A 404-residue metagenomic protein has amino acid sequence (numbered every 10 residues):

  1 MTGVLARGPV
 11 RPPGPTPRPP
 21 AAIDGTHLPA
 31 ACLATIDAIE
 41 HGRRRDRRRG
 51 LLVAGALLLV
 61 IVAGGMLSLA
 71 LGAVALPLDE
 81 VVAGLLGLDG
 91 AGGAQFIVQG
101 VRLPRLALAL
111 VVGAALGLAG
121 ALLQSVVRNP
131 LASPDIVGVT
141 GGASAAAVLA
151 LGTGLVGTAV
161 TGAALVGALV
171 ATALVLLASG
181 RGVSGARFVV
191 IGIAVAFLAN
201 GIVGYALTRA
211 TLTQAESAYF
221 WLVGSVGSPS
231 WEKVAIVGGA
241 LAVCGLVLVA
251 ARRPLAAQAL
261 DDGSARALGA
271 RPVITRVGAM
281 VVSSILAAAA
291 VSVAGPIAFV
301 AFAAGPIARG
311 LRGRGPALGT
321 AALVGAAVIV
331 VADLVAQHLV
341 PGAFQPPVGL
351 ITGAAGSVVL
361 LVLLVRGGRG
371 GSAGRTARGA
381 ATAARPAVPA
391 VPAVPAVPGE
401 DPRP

Functional and structural regions predicted by a protein language model:
T2-P404: Alpha-helical transmembrane segments in inner-membrane proteins
